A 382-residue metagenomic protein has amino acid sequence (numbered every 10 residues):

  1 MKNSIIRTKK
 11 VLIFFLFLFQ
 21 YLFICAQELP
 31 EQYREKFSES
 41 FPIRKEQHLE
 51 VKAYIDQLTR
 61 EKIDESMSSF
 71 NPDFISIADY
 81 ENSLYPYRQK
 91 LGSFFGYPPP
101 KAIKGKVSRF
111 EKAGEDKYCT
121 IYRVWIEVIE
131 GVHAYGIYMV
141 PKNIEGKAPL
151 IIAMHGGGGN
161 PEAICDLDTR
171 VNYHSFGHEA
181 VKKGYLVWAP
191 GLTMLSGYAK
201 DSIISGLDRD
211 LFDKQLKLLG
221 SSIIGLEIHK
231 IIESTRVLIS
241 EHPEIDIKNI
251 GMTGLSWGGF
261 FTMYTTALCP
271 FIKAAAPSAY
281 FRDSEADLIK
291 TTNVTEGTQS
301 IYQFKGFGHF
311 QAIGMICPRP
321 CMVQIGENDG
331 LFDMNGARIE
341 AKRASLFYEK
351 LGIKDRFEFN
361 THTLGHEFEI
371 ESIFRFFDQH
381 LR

Functional and structural regions predicted by a protein language model:
M1-Q32, P42: Bacterial Sec-dependent N-terminal signal peptides
T59-M139: Non-catalytic accessory segments flanking enzyme active sites
G146-E241, I247, S284-K290: Cap/lid segment of the alpha/beta-hydrolase catalytic domain
K214-L218, E233, I272-I313, P318 (+2 more regions): Mobile cap/lid helix-loop segments that gate and shape the active-site cleft of serine hydrolases
E244-S256: Alpha/beta-hydrolase fold nucleophile elbow
G254-Y264: Glycine-rich nucleophile elbow surrounding the catalytic serine of serine-hydrolase chemistry
V323-I325: Short beta-strand/loop motif that positions the catalytic acidic residue of the alpha/beta-hydrolase fold
K342-R343, Y348-R382: C-terminal catalytic histidine-bearing segment of alpha/beta-hydrolase fold enzymes
